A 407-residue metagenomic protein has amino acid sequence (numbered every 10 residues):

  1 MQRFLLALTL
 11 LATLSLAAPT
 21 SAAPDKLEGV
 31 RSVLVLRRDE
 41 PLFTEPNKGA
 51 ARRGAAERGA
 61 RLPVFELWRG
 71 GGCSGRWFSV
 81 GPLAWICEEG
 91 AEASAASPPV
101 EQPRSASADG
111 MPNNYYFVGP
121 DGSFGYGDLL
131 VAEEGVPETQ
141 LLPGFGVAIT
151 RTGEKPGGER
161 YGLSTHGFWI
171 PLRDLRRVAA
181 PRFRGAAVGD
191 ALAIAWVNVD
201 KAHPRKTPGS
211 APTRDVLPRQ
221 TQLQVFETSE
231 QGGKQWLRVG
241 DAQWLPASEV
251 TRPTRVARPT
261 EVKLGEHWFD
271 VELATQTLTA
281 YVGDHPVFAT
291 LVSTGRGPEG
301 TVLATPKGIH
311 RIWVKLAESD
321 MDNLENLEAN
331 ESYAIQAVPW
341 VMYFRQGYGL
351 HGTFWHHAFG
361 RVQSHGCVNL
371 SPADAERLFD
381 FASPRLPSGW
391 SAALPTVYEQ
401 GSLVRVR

Functional and structural regions predicted by a protein language model:
L5-L16: Hydrophobic helical h-region of N-terminal Sec-dependent signal peptides in bacterial secretory/periplasmic proteins
A18-A22: Sec/Tat signal peptide C-region and signal peptidase I cleavage site
A23-V33, R76-S123, V131-A132, G162-V199 (+1 more regions): Boundary regions of SH3-family modules and the immediately adjacent low-complexity/disordered segments in eukaryotic
G29-V30, R37-D39, G75-W77, G81 (+12 more regions): Extracytoplasmic
P46-A51, L130-P137, K206-T213, W390-S391: Short alpha-helix capping/helix-loop boundary micro-motifs
R53-A93, E138-L175, D215-E249: SH3/SH3-like beta-barrel superfamily modules
P212-V216, T221-I309: Cell wall/extracellular polymer interaction/catalysis modules
V262-L264, F288, G300-K307, V314-R407: Exported/periplasmic cell-wall-interacting domains
